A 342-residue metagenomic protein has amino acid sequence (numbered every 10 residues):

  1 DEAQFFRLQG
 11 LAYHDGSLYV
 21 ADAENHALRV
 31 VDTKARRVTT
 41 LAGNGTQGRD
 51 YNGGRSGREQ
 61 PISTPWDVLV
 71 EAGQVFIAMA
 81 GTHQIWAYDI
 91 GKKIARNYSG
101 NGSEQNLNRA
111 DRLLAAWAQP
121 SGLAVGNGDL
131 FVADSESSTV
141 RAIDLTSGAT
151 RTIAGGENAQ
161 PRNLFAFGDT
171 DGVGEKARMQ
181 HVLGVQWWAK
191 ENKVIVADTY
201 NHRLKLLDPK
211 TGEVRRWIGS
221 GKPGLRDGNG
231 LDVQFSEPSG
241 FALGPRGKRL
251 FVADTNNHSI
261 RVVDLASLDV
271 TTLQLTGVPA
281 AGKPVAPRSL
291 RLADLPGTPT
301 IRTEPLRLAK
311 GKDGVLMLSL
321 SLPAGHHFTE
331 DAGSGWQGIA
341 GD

Functional and structural regions predicted by a protein language model:
D1-R7, R37-T64, I94-Q119, A149-H181 (+2 more regions): Gly/Pro-rich loop segments of beta-rich domains
G10, D67, G122, G184-V185 (+1 more regions): Conserved beta-strand position repeated once per blade in WD40 beta-propeller domains
Y13-D15, V70-G73, V125-G128, W187-E191 (+1 more regions): Residue-level detector of Asp-centered blade-edge/turn motifs that repeat once per structural unit in beta-propeller
V20-A23, I77-G81, V132-E136, V194-T199 (+2 more regions): Conserved beta-strand positions in repeat-built beta-propeller and related beta-rich domains
H26-V30, R37, H83-A87, S138-A142 (+2 more regions): A short loop-to-beta-strand structural motif that recurs across blades of beta-propeller domains
D32-R36, D89-K93, D144-G148, D208-G212 (+1 more regions): Short loop/turn segments that connect beta-strands within beta-propeller blades
V233-G282: Extended, hydrophobic interaction surfaces within ordered domains
E237, A266-L268, Q274-D342: Extracellular/lumen-exposed scaffold segments
